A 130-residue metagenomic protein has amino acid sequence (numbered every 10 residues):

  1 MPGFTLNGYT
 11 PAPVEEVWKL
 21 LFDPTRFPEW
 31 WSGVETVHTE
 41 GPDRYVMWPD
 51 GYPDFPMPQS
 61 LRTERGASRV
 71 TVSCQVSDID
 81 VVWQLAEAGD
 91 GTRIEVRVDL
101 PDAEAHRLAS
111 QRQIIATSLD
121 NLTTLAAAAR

Functional and structural regions predicted by a protein language model:
M1-G41: Hydrophobic ligand-binding cavity/cleft-lining segments
M1-P2, A127-R130: Short, low-complexity, intrinsically disordered N-terminal peptides in bacterial proteins
T5-Y9, P56-P58, D80-V82, R112: Well-ordered beta-strand positions in beta-sheet-rich domains
P11-E15, R62-A67, L85-R93: A short, structured loop/turn motif at beta-sheet edges
V17-L21, F27, Y45, L61 (+3 more regions): Hydrophobic pocket/interface hotspot
P28-S32, T36-D80, A129-R130: Glycine-rich portal/gate segments that line the openings of hydrophobic small-molecule binding cavities
T71-A128: Beta-strand/loop substructures that line and gate deep hydrophobic ligand-binding cavities in soluble
